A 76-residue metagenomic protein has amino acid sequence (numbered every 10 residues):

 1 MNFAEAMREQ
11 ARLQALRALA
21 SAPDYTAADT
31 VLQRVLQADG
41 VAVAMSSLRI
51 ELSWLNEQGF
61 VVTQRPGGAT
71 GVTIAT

Functional and structural regions predicted by a protein language model:
M1-T26, A42: Short alpha-helical segments that sit at the start of domains
Y25-L36: Short acidic, hydrophobic short linear motifs in intrinsically disordered regions
L32, E51-L55, A69: A short glycine/small-residue-enriched secondary-structure motif
D39: Carbohydrate-binding/catalytic loop surfaces
A42-E57: Short amphipathic alpha-helical interaction segments
N56-P66: A short, conserved structural fragment
P66-T76: Short, cationic-aromatic polyanion-contact patches
